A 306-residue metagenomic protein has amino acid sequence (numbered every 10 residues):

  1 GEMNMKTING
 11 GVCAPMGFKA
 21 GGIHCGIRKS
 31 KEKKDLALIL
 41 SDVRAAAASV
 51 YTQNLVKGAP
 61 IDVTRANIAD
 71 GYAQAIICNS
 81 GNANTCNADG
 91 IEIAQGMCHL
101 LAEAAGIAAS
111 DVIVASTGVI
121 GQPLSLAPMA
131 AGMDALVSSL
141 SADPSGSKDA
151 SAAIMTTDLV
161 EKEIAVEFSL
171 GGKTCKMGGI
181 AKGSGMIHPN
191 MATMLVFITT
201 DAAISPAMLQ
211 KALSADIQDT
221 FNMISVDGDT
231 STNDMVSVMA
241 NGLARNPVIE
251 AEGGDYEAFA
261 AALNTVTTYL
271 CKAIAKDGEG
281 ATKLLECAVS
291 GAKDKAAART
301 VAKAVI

Functional and structural regions predicted by a protein language model:
N4-E92, G96, A102-I306: A structural signal for small-residue-enriched, beta-sheet-centric alpha/beta enzyme cores and oligomeric scaffold folds
